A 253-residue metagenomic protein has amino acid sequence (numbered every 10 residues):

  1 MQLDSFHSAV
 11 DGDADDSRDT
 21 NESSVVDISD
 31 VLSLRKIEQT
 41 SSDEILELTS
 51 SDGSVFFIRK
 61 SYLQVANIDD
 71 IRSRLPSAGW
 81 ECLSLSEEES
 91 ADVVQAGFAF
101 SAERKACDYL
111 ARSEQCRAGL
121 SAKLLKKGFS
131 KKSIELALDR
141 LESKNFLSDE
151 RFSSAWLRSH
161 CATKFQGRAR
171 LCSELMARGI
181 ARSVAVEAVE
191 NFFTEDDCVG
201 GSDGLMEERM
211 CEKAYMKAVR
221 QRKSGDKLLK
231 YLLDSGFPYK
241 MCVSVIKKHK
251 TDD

Functional and structural regions predicted by a protein language model:
M1-D253: An alpha-helical, amphipathic repeat domain used for nucleic-acid recognition, typified by the mTERF helical solenoid
